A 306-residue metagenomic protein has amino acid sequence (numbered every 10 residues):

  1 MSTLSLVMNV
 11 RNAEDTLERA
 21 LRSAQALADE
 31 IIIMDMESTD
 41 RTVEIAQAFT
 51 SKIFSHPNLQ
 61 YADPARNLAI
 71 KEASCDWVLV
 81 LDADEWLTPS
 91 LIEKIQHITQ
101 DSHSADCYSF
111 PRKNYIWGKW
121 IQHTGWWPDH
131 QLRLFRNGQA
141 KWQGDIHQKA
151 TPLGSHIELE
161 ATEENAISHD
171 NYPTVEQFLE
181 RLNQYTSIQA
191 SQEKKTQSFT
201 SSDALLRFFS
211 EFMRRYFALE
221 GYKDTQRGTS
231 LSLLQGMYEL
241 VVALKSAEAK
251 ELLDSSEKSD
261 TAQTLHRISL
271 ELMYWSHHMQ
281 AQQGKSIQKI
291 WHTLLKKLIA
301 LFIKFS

Functional and structural regions predicted by a protein language model:
T3, E14, R41: Conserved SAM-binding loop
T3-S5, E30: Cell-envelope/extracellular polymer assembly enzymes that use nucleotide-activated donors
V7-A26: Short, well-formed alpha-helical segments that are part of the catalytic scaffolds of diverse glycosyltransferases
E18, D40-F49, S90: Acidic helix N-cap motif at the loop->helix transition within catalytic regions of sugar-transfer enzymes
S23, L27, D35-E44, N58 (+1 more regions): A conserved acidic beta->alpha catalytic loop
D29, V43-S74: Conserved donor nucleotide-binding strand/loop of the catalytic core
D63-I70, W77, T88-L253: Catalytic-site signature of metal-activated, phosphate-bearing donor transferases, centered on the GT-A/GT-A-like
L206-S306: Non-catalytic, C-terminal membrane-associated alpha-helical segments of glycosyltransferases
